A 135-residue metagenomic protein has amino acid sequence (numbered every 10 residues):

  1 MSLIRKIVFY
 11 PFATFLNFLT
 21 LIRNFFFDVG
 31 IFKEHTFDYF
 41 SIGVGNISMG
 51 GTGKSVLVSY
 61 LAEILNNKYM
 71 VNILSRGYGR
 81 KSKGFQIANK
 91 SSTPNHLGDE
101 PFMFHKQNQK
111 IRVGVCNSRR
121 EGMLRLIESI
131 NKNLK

Functional and structural regions predicted by a protein language model:
M1-F40: A transmembrane-helix-recognition feature enriched in membrane-embedded lipid enzymes and envelope glyco-/phospholipid
R5-V8, F12, M49-G50, N66-K135: ATP-dependent carboxylate-amine ligase catalytic core
F15, S55, F104: Residue-level signal for inorganic ion chemistry
N24-K90: Walker A (P-loop) phosphate-binding motif
